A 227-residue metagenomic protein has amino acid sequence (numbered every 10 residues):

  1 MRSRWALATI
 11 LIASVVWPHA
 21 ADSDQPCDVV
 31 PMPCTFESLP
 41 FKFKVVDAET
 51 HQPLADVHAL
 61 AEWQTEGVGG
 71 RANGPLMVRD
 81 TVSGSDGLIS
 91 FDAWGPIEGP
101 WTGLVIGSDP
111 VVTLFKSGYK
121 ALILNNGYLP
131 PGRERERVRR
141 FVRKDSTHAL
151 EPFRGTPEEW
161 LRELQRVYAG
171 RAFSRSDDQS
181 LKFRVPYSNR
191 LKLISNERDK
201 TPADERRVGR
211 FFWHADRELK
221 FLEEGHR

Functional and structural regions predicted by a protein language model:
M1-A6: Bacterial N-terminal signal peptides that target proteins for export
A8-V15: Bacterial N-terminal signal peptides
W17-P53, S174-H226: Beta-strand-rich domain onsets/edges
D24-C34, Y128-R166, K220: Extracellular beta-sheet/turn segments enriched in Thr/Pro/Gly and aliphatic residues
V57-E62: Hydrophobic beta-strand segments
Q64-V68, S117: Change "in extracellular beta-sheet-rich domains … of secreted and cell-surface proteins" to "in beta-sheet-rich domains
G67-G95: Short, acidic Ser/Thr/Gly-rich low-complexity loop/linker segments typical of extracellular and cell-surface proteins
E98-P130: A short, solvent-exposed loop/turn motif at the edges and junctions of modular extracellular/periplasmic domains
